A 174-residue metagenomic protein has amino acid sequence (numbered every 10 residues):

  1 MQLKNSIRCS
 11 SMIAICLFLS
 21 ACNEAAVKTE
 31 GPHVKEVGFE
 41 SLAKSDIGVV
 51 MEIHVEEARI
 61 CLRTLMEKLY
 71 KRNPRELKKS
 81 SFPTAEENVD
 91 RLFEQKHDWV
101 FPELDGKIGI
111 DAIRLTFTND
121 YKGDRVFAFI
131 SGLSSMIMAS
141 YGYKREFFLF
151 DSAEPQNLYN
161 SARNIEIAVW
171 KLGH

Functional and structural regions predicted by a protein language model:
Q2-S11: Bacterial N-terminal signal peptides that target proteins for export
F18-A21: C-terminal motif of bacterial Sec signal peptides marking the signal peptidase cleavage site
N23-R125: N-terminal Sec/ER secretory leader and immediately downstream segment of secreted/extracellular precursors
G109-H174: Mature extracytoplasmic/lumenal regions of exported proteins
